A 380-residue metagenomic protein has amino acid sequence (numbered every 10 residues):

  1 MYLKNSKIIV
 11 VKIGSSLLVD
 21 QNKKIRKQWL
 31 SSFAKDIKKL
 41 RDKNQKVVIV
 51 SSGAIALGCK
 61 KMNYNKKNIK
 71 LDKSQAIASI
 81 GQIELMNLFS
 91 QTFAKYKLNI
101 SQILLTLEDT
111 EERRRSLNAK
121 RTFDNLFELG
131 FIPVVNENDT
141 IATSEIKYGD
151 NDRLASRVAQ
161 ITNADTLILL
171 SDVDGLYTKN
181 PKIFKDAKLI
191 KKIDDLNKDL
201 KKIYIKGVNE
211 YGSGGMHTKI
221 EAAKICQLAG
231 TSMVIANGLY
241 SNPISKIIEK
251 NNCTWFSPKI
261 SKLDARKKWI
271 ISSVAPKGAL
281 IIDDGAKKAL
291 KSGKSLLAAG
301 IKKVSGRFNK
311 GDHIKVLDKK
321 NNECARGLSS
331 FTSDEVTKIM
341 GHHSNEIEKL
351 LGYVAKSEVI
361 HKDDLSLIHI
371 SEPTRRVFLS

Functional and structural regions predicted by a protein language model:
M1-K66, K70-N99, I103-S371: C-terminal catalytic "cap/lid" subdomain
I368-S380: Single conserved hydrophobic/aromatic residue that forms the stacking wall/gate of nucleotide- or nucleobase-binding
